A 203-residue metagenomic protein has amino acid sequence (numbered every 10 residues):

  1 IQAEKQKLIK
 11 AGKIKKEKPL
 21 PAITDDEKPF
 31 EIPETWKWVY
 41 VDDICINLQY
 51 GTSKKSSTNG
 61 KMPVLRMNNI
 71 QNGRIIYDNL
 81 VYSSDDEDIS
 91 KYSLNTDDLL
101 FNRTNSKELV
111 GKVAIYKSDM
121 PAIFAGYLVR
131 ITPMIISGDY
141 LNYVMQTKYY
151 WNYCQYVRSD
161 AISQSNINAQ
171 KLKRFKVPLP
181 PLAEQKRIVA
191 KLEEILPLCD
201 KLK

Functional and structural regions predicted by a protein language model:
I1-L20: Extended, domain-scale alpha-helical bundle/helix-rich regions
E17-I23, K54-K61, Y156-R158: Short coil/turn segments at secondary-structure boundaries
A22-Y50, L182-A190, I195-K203: Non-catalytic DNA-recognition/assembly elements of restriction-modification systems
I23-E27, D42-K54, N68-D98: Sequence-specific dsDNA recognition surfaces
I70-Y82, L99-F124, D139-Y143, W151-R158 (+1 more regions): Short, ligand-facing micro-motifs at secondary-structure edges
P121-V129, D139, S159-L179: A short glycine-rich beta-alpha junction/loop motif
I131, L141, M145, Q185-I188: Interdomain signal-transducing alpha-helices
